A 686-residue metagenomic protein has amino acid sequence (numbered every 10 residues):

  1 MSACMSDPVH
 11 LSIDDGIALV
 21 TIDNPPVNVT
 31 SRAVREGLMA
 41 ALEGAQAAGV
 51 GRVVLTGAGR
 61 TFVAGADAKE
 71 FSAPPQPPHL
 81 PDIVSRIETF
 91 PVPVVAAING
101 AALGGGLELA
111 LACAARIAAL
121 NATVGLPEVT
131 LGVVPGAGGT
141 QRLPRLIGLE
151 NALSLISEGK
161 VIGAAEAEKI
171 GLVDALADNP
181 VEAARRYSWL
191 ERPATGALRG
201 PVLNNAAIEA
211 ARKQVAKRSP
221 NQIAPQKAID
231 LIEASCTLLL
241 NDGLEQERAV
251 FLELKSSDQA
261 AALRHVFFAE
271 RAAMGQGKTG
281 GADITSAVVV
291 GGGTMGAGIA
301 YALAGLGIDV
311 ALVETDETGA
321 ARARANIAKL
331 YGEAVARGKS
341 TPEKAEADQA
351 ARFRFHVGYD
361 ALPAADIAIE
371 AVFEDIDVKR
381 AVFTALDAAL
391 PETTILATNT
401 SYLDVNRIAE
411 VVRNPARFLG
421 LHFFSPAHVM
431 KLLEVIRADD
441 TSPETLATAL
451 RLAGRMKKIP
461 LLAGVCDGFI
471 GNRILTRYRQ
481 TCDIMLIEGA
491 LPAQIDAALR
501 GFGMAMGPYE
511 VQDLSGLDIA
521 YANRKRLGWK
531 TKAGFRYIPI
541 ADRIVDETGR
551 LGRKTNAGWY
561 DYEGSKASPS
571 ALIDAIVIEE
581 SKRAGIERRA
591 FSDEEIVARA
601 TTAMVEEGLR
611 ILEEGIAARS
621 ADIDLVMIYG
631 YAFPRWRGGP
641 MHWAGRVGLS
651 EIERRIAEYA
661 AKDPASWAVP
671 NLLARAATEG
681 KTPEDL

Functional and structural regions predicted by a protein language model:
M1-T56, P78, D82-S85: Conserved CoA-thioester-binding segment of acyl-CoA-metabolizing enzymes
D23, V50-V53, P74-H79, S85 (+4 more regions): N-terminal glycine-rich phosphate-binding loop for ADP-containing cofactors
G59-R60: Acidic glycine-/aspartate-rich tracts in secreted/extracellular proteins
V63-F71: Glycine-rich loop at the start of a catalytic domain that most often binds anionic cofactors/ligands
A96, G100-G106: Gly/Ser-rich catalytic serine loop of serine hydrolases
